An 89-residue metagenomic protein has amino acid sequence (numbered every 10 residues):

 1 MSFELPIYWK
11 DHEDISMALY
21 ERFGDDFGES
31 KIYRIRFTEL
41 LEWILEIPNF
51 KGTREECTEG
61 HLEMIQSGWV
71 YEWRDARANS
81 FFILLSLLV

Functional and structural regions predicted by a protein language model:
S2-V89: A charge-rich, low-complexity, intrinsically flexible signal that marks solvent-exposed coils, linkers, repeats
